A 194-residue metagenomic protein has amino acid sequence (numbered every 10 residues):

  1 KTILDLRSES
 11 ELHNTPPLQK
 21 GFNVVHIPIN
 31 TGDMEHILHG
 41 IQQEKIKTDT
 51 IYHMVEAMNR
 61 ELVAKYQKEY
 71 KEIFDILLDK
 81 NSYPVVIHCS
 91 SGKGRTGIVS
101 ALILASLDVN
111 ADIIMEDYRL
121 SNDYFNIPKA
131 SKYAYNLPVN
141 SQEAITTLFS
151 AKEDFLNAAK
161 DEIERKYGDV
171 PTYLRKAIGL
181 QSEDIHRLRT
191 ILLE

Functional and structural regions predicted by a protein language model:
K1-V86, V99-E194: Cys-dependent protein tyrosine phosphatase-like superfamily
S91, R95-T96: Ser/Thr-glycine-rich phosphate-binding loops at phosphate-binding pockets of nucleotides, nucleotide cofactors
